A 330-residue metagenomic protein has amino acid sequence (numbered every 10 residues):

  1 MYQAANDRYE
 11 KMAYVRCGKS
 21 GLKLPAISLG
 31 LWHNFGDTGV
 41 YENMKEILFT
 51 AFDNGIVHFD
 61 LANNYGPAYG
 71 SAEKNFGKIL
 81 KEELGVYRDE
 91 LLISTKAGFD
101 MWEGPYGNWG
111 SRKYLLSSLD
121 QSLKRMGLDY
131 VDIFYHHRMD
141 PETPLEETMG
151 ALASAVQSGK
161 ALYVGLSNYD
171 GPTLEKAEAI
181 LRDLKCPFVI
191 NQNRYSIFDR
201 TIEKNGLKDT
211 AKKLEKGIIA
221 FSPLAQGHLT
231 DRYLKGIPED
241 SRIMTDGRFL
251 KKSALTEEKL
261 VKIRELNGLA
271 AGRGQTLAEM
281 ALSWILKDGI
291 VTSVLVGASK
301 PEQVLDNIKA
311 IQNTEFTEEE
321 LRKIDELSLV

Functional and structural regions predicted by a protein language model:
M1-L91, Q157: N-terminal binding-site loop/beta-alpha segment at the start of enzyme catalytic domains that lines or forms
Y2-K11, T143-V330: Beta/alpha (TIM)-barrel catalytic core signal, keyed to glycine-rich beta->alpha loops juxtaposed to Asp/Glu that bind
G18-G36, S94-G107, Y130, Y135: N-terminal small/glycine-rich loop or linker at the start of catalytic domains across soluble metabolic enzymes
P25-L29, F59-L61, L91-T95, F134-H136 (+4 more regions): Hydrophobic faces of well-ordered beta-strands that scaffold small-molecule active sites in alpha/beta enzyme cores
F35-V40, N64-A72, D140-P144, G171-P172 (+1 more regions): Acidic-and-aromatic substrate-binding clefts and catalytic sites of carbohydrate-active enzymes
T38-A51, G110-M126, L174-E178: Short, acidic/polar
G39-N43, S71, N75, Y106-Y114 (+2 more regions): Alpha-helix N-cap and loop-to-helix initiation/capping positions
L123-T143: Active-site groove signature of glycoside hydrolases
